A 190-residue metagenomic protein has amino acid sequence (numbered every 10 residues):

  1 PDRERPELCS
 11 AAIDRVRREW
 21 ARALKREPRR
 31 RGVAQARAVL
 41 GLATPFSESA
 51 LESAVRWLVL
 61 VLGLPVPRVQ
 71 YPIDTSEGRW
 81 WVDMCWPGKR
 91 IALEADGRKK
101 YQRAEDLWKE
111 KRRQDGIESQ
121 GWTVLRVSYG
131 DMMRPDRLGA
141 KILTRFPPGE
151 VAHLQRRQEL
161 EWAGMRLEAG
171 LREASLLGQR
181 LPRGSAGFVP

Functional and structural regions predicted by a protein language model:
P1: Metal-dependent nuclease catalytic cores that hydrolyze phosphodiester bonds in DNA/RNA, characterized by
E4, L8-P190: Surface segments flanking catalytic/ligand-binding clefts of nucleic-acid enzymes
